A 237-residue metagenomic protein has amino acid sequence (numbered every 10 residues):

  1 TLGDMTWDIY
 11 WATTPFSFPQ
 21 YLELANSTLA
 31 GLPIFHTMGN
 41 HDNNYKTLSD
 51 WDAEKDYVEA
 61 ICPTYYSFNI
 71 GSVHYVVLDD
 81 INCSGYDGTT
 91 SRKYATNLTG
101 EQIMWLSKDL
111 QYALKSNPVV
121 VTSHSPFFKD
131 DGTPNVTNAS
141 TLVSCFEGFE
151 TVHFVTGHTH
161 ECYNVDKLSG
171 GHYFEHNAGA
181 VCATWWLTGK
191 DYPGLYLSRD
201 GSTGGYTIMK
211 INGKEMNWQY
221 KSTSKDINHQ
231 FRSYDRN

Functional and structural regions predicted by a protein language model:
L2, T6, L110-D131: Short acidic, glycine-rich surface-loop motifs adjacent to enzyme active sites
G3-D4, G39-N40, H124, G157-H158: Active-site glycine-centered loops adjacent to acidic/histidine catalytic or metal-binding residues that shape
W11-L114, T137-H153, E161-D200, G204-M209: Extended active-site neighborhood of metal-dependent phosphoesterases/phosphodiesterases
H124-F128, L142, H160: Extracytoplasmic, non-cytosolic globular domains
G132, G157-H160: Short basic/aromatic active-site micro-motif
K210-K214: Non-catalytic, well-ordered alpha-helical segments in soluble enzyme domains
E215-N237: Surface beta-strand/loop "capping" patches
